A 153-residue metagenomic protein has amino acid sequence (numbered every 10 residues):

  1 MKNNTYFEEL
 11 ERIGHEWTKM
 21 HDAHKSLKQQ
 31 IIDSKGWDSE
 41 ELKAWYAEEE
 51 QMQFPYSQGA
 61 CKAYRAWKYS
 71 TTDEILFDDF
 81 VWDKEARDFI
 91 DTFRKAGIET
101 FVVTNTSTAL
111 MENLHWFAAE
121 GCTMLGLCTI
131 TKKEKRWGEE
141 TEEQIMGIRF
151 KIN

Functional and structural regions predicted by a protein language model:
M1-E112: An N-terminal amphipathic alpha-helical segment
A23, T106, L114-W116, I130 (+1 more regions): Generic detector of ordered, mature protein regions
M111-L125: Short, aromatic/basic amphipathic alpha-helical patches
M124-N153: C-terminal edge-of-domain segments
